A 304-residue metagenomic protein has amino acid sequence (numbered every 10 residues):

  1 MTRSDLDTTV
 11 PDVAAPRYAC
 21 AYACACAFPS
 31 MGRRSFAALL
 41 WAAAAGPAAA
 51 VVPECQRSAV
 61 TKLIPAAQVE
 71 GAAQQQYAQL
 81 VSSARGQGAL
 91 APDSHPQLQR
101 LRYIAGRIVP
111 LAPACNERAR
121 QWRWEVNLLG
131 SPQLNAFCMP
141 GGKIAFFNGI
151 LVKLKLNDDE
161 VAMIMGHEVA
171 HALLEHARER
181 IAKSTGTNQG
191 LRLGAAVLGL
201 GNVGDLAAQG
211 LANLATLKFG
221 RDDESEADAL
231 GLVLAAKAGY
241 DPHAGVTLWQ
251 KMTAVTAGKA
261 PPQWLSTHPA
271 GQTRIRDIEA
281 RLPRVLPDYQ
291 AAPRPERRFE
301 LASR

Functional and structural regions predicted by a protein language model:
T2-A14, Y18, F28-R304: A Zn2+-metalloprotease active-site environment signal
